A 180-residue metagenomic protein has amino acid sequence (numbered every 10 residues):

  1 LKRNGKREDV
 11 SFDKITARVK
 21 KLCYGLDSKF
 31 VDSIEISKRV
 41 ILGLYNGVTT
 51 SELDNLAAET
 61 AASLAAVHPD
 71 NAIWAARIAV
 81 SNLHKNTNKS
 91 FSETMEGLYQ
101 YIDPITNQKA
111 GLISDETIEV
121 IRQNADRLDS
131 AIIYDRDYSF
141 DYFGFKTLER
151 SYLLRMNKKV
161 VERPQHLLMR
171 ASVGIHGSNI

Functional and structural regions predicted by a protein language model:
L1-I180: Extended catalytic cores of very large enzyme megasubunits
